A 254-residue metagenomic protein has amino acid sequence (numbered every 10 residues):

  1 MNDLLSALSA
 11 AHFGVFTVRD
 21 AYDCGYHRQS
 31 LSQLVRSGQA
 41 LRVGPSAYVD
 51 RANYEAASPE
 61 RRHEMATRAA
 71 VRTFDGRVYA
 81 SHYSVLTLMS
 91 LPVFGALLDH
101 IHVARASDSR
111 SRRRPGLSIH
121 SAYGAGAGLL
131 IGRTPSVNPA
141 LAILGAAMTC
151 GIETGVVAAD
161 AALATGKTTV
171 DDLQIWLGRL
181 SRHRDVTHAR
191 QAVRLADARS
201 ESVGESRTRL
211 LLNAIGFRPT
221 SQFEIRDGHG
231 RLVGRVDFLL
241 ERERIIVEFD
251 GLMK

Functional and structural regions predicted by a protein language model:
M1-D185: Short gly/ser-rich loop at a beta-strand->alpha-helix junction or flexible surface loop bordering the NTP-binding
H27, L163-K254: Surface segments flanking catalytic/ligand-binding clefts of nucleic-acid enzymes
